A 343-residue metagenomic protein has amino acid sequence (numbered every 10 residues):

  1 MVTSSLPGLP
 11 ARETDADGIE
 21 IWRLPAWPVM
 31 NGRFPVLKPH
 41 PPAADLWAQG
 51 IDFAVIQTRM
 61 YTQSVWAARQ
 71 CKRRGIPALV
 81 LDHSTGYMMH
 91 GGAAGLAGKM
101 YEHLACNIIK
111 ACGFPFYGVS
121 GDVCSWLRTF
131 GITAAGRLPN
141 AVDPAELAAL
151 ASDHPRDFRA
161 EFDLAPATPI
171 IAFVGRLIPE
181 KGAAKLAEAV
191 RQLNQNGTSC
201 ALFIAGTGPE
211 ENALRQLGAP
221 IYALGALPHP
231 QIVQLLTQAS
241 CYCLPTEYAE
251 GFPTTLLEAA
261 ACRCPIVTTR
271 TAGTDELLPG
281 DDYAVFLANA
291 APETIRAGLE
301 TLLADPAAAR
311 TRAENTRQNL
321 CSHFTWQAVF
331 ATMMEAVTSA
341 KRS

Functional and structural regions predicted by a protein language model:
S5, D122, A141: Carbohydrate-associated surface elements
A16, E20-R69, R73-R74, K99-N107: An amphipathic, basic-hydrophobic alpha-helix
P77, G86-C112, Y117: Nucleotide-sugar donor phosphate/pyrophosphate-binding loop at the beta->alpha transition of glycosyltransferases
Y117, A165-K181, A187-V190: Conserved donor-binding/catalytic core segment of Leloir-type glycosyltransferases
N212-P230: Nucleotide-activated donor-binding/catalytic signature segment of Leloir-type glycosyltransferases, i.e., the conserved
T237-G251, C264: Acidic donor-binding loop of glycosyltransferase active sites
L256, P265-T268: Short hydrophobic beta-strand element within catalytic cores of glycosyltransferases and related nucleotide-activated
G280-P292, T301-P306: Conserved acidic donor-binding segment of nucleotide-sugar-dependent glycosyltransferases
